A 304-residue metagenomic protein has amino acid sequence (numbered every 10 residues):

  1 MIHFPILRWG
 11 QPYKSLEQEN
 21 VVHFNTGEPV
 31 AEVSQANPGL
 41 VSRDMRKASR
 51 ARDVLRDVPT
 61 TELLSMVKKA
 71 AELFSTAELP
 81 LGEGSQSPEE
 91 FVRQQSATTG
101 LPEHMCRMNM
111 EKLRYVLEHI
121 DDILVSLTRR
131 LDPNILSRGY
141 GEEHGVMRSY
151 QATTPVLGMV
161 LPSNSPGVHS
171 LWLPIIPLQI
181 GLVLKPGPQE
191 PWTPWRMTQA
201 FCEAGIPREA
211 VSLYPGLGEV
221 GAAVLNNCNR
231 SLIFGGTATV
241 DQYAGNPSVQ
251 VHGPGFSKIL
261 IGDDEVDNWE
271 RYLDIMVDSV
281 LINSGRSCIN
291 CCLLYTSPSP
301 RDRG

Functional and structural regions predicted by a protein language model:
M1-H144: N-terminal Rossmann-like NAD(P)+-binding subdomain of aldehyde/semialdehyde dehydrogenases
G27, L63, Q179, V211 (+2 more regions): Residue-level signal for inorganic ion chemistry
K69, T76, E203, C228-R230 (+1 more regions): ALDH superfamily catalytic-core signature
R114-P207, S257: Conserved small-residue-rich beta-alpha loop and adjacent elements that most often cradle the phosphate/pyrophosphate
M147, S212-N229: A structured beta-alpha segment of the ubiquitous adenosine-cofactor-binding alpha/beta core
M159, L232-I233: Redox-cofactor binding/interface segments in oxidoreductases and associated redox assembly factors
S165-V168, P215-V220, A238: Short acidic loop-to-helix transition motifs that present clustered carboxylates
P174-I176, A223, D241: Hydrophobic/aromatic ligand-binding patch that stacks against planar heteroaromatic rings of cofactors or nucleotides
